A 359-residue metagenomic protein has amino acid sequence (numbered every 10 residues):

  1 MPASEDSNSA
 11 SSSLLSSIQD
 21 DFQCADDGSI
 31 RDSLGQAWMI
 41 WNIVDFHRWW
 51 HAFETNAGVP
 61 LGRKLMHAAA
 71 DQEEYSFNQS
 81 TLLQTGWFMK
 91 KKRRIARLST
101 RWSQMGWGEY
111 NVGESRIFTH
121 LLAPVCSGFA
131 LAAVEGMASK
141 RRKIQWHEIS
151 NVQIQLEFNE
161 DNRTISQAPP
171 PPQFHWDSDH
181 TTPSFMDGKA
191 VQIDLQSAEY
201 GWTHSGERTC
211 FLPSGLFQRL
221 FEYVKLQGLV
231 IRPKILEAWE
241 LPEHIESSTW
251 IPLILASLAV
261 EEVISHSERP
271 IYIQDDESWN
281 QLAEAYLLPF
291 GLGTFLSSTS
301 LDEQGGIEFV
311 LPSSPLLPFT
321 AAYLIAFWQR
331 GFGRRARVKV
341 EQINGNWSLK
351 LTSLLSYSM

Functional and structural regions predicted by a protein language model:
M1-P124, K143-Q304, E308-V310, P315 (+2 more regions): N-terminal accessory segment detector
K64, L131-A132, P169-P171, A321-I325: Surface-exposed beta-strand edges and their flanking turn/coil or helix-capping segments
R94, L131-A133, E284-Y286, I325-A326: Intrinsically disordered, low-complexity segments enriched in polar/charged residues with Gly/Pro, especially when
T119-M137, I325: Extended, Lys/Arg-enriched charged tracts that mediate electrostatic binding to polyanionic substrates
G136-R141, L288-G293, W328-R335: Short secondary-structure junctions
K140-H147, R337-K339: Catalytic micro-motifs at enzyme active sites that drive phosphoryl/nucleotidyl and oxygen chemistry
S313-K339, I343-M359: C-terminal functional regions that serve as terminal interaction/effector modules
